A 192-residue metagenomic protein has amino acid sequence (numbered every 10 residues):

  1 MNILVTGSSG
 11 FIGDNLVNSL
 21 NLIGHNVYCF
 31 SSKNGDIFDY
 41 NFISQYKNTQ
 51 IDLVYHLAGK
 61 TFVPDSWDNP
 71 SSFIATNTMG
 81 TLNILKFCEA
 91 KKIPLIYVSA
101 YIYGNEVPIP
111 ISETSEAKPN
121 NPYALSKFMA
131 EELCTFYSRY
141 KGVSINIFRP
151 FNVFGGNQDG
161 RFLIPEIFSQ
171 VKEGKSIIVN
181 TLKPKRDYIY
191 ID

Functional and structural regions predicted by a protein language model:
I3-L22: N-terminal Rossmann NAD(P)H-binding glycine-rich loop of SDR-like oxidoreductase domains
T6, I51-L57, I96-V98: Rossmann-fold scaffold of SDR-type NAD(P)-dependent oxidoreductases
V27-S44: Adenosine-cofactor binding site in Rossmann-like domains, unifying the SAM/SAH pocket of S-adenosylmethionine-dependent
F38, D68, T76-M79, N121 (+3 more regions): Residue-level signal for the nucleotide or nucleotide-sugar donor/cofactor binding architecture
N41-T76: NAD(P)H-binding glycine-rich loop region in Rossmannoid oxidoreductase-like domains and their noncatalytic homologs
L82-P122: Conserved Rossmann-fold NAD(P)-dependent oxidoreductase catalytic core, especially the SDR/UDP-sugar
P122-M129: Active-site helix of classical SDR
E132-D187, I191-D192: NAD(P)-dependent short-chain dehydrogenase/reductase
